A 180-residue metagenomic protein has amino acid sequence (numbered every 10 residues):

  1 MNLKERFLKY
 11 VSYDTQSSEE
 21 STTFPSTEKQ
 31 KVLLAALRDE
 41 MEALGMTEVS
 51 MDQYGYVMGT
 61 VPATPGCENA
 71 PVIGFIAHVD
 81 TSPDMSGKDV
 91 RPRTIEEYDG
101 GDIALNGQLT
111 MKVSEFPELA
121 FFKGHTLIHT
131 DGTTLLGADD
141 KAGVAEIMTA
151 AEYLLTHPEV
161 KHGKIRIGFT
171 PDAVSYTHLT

Functional and structural regions predicted by a protein language model:
N2-E28, I128-H129: N-terminal capping segment at the start of a domain
N2-E5, E28, V32, A36 (+3 more regions): Conserved active-site and cofactor/substrate-binding residues in soluble primary-metabolism enzymes
D14, T177-T180: Conserved small/polar residues in nucleotide/adenosyl-binding loops
S17-S18, G66, D80-D84, V174-Y176: Short, acidic Gly/Pro/Ser/Thr-rich loop/turn segments
E19, E48, E159-K164: Flexible, glycine/charged-enriched surface loops at secondary-structure junctions
T22-A70, G74-I76, D80: A non-catalytic alpha/beta surface segment that caps or lines the substrate-entry region of metallo-dependent hydrolase
V57-P65, K164-R166, P171-A173: Self-splicing inteins and homing endonuclease
E68-V160, F169: Active-site metal-coordination/substrate-binding segment of hydrolases, especially metallo-dependent peptidases
